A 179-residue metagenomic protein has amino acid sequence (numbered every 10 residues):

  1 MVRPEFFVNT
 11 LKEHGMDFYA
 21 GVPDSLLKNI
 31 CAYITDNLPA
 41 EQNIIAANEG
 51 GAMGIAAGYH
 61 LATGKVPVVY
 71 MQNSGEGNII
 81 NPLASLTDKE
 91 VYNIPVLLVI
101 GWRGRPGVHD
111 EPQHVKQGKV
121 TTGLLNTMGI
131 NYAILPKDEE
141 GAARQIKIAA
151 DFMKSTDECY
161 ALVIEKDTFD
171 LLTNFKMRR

Functional and structural regions predicted by a protein language model:
M1-R179: Thiamine diphosphate
